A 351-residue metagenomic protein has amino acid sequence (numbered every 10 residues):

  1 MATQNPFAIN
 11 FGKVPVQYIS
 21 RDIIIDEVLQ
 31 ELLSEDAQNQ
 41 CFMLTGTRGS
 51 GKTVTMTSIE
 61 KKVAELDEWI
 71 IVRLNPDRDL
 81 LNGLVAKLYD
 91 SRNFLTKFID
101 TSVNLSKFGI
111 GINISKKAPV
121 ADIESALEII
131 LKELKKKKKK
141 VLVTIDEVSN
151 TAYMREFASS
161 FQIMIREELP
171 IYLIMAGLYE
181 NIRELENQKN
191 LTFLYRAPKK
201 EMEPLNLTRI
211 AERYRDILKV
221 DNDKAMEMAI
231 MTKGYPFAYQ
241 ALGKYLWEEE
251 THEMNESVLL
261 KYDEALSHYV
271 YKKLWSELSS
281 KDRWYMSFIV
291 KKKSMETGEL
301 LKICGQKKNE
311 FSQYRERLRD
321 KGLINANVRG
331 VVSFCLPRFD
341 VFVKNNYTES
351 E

Functional and structural regions predicted by a protein language model:
M1-F42, R338-F339, E349-E351: A short, basic N-terminal segment
S34-V143, E147-V148, N309, R319: P-loop NTPase nucleotide-binding core
W69, N187-P204: A short helix-turn-beta junction within AAA+ P-loop NTPase domains corresponding to the substrate/partner-engaging
K116-E180, N187-Q188: Conserved Walker B catalytic segment
A197-A225, M231: Conserved small helical "lid"/interfacial subdomain of P-loop NTPases
Q240-K308: Winged-helix-like regulatory helical subdomains adjacent to P-loop NTPase cores
C304-K321: Short amphipathic alpha-helical interaction segments
R319-R329: A short, conserved structural fragment
